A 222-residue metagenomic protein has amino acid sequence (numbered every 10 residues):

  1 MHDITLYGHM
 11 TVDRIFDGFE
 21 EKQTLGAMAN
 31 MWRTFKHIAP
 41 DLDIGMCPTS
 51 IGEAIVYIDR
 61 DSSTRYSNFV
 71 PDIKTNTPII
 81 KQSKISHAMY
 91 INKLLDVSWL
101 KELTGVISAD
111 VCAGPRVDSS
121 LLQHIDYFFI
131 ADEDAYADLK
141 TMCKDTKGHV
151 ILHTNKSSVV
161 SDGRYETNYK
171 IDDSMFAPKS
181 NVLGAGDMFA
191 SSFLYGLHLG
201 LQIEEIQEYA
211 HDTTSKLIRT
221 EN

Functional and structural regions predicted by a protein language model:
M1-M46, K179: Glycine-rich phosphate/adenosyl-contacting loop at the front of the ribokinase-like
H2-L6, K36, D43, A54-Y169 (+3 more regions): Ribokinase/PfkB-type carbohydrate-kinase core domain
H9, A131, G186: Active-site glycine-centered loops adjacent to acidic/histidine catalytic or metal-binding residues that shape
D13, G114, A135, A190-S191: General alpha-helical segment detector with a strong preference for membrane-spanning helices and helix-boundary regions
R14-I15, S158-S161, A190, I218: Short active-site-adjacent structural elements
T24, A29, D41, H149 (+1 more regions): Conserved post-catalytic alpha-helical subdomain immediately downstream of the catalytic base and nucleotide-binding
